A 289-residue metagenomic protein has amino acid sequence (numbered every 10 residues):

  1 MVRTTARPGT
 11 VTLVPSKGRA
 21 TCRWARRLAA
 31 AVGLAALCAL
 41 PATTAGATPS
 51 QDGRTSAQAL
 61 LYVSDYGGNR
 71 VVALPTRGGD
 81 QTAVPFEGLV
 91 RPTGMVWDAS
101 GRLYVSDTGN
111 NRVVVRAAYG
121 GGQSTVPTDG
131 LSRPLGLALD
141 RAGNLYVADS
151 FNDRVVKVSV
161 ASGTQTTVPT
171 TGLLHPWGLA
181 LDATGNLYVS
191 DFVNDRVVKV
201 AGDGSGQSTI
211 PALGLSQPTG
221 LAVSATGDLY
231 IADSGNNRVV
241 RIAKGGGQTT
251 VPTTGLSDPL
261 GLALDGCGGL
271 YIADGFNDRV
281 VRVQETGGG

Functional and structural regions predicted by a protein language model:
V2-L13, K17-T48: Secretory targeting and sorting signals
G46-G289: Flexible "stalk/tail and boundary" regions
